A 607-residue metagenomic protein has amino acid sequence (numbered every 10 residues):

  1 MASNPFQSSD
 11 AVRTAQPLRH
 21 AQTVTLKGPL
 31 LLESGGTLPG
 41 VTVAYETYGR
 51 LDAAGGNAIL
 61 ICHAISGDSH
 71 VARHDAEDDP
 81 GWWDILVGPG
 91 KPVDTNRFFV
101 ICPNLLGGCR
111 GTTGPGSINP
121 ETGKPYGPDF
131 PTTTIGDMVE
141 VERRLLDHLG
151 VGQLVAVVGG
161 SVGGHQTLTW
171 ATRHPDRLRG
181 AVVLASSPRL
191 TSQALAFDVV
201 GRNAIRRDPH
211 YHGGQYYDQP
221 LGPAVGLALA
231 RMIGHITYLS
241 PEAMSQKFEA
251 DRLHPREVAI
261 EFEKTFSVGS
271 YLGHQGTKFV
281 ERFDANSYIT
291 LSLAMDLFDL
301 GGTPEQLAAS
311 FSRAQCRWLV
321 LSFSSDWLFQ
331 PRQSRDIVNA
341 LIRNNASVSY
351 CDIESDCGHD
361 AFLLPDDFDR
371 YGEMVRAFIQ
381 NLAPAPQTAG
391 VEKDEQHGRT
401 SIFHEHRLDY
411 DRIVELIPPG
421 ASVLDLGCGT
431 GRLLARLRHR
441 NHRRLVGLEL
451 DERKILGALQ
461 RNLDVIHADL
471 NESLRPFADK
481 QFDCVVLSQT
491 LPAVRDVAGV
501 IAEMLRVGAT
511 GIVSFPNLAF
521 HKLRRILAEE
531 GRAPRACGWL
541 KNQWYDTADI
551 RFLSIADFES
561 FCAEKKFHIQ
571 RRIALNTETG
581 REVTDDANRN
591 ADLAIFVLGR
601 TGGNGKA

Functional and structural regions predicted by a protein language model:
E46, R50-N119: N-terminal cap/lid subdomain of alpha/beta-hydrolase-fold enzymes
G136-L154: Conserved acidic catalytic loop of the alpha/beta-hydrolase fold
V183-K278: Alpha/beta-hydrolase-fold enzymes
V320-S322: Short beta-strand/loop motif that positions the catalytic acidic residue of the alpha/beta-hydrolase fold
C351-V391: Catalytic active-site module of serine/aspartate enzymes centered on a nucleophile-bearing elbow/loop
H404-G420: Conserved alpha-helix/loop element of class I SAM-dependent methyltransferases that forms part of the SAM/SAH-binding
R432, R436-S473: Class I SAM-dependent methyltransferase SAM/SAH-binding core
G499-E503, T510-K606: S-adenosyl-L-methionine-dependent methyltransferase catalytic module, highlighting the catalytic core
